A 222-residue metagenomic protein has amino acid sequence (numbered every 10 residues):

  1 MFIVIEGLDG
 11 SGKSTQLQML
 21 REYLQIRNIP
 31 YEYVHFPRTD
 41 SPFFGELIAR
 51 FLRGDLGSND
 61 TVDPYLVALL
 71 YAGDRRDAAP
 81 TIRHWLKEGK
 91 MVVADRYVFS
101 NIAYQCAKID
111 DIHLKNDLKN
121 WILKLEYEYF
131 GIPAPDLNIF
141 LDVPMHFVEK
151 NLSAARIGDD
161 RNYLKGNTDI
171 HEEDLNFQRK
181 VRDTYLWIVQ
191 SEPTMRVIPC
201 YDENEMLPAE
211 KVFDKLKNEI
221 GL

Functional and structural regions predicted by a protein language model:
I5: Hydrophobic anchor at the beta1->P-loop junction of P-loop NTPases
L8: P-loop (Walker A) phosphate-binding loop of NTP-binding proteins
K13: Conserved lysine of the Walker
Q16: Hydrophobic positions on the alpha1 helix immediately C-terminal to the Walker A/P-loop
R21, H146-L222: NTP-dependent small-molecule kinase module
I29, P133-L137, S191-T194: Short glycine-/polar-rich loops that comprise or flank the Walker A/P-loop and associated switch/sensor motifs
I29-P133: ATP-dependent small-molecule kinase phosphotransfer cores that center on conserved nucleotide phosphate-binding segments
S100-R182: A glycine- and Lys/Arg-enriched "phosphate-lid" helix/loop adjacent to the NTP-binding pocket of small-molecule kinases
